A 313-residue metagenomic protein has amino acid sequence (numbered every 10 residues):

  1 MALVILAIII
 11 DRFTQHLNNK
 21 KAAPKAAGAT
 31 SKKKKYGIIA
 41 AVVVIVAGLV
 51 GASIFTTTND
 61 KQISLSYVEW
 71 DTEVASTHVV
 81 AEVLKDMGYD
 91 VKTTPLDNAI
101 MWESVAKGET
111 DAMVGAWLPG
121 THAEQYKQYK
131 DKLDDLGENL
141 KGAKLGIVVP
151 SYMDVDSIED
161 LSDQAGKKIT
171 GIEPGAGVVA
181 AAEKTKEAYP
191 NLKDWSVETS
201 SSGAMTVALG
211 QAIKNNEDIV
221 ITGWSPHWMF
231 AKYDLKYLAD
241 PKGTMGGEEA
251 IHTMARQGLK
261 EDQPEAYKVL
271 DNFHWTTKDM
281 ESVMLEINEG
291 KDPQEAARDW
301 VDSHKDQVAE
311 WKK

Functional and structural regions predicted by a protein language model:
A2-V42, G48-S53: C-terminal transmembrane helix and the adjacent membrane-cytosol boundary/short C-terminal tail of inner/organellar
N59-T72, Y89-T94, G166-T170, L270: Short, well-ordered beta-strand elements
V68-D71, Y89-S104, V197-A208: Short helix-initiation/N-cap motifs at beta->coil->alpha
T77, D97-K130, V207-A208, W228-D234: Pocket-flanking alpha-helical
V79-G88, A165, G171-V197, D302: Ligand-binding cleft/hinge of the Venus flytrap
T110-G115, A181-G243: Ligand-binding pocket segment of bilobal, Venus flytrap-like solute-binding proteins
K130-A176: A conserved helix-loop-strand patch within extracytoplasmic ligand-binding domains of the periplasmic binding
K144-V155, E249-Q263, V269: A bilobed periplasmic-binding-protein/Venus flytrap-type ligand-binding module shared by bacterial periplasmic
